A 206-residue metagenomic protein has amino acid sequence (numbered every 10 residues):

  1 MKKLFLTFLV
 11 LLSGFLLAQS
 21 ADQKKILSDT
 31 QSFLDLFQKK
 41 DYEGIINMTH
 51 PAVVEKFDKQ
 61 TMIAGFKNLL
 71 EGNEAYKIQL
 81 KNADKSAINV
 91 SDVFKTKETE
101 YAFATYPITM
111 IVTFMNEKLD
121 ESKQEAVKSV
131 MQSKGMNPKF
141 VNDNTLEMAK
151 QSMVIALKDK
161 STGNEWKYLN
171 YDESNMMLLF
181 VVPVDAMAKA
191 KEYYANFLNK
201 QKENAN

Functional and structural regions predicted by a protein language model:
M1-K24: Bacterial Sec-dependent N-terminal signal peptides
K3, D35-G44: Short, compositionally biased low-complexity segments
A18-D35, K39: Short, low-complexity N-terminal intrinsically disordered segments enriched in polar/charged residues
S20, Q31-S32, M48-E55, N142: Second-shell loop/turn segments in exported
L27, E43-Y101: Short solvent-exposed beta->alpha transition segments
I108-F114: Beta-strand elements of well-folded, non-transmembrane domains
L119-N206: Low-complexity, intrinsically disordered terminal/linker segments enriched in charged and Gly/Pro repeats
